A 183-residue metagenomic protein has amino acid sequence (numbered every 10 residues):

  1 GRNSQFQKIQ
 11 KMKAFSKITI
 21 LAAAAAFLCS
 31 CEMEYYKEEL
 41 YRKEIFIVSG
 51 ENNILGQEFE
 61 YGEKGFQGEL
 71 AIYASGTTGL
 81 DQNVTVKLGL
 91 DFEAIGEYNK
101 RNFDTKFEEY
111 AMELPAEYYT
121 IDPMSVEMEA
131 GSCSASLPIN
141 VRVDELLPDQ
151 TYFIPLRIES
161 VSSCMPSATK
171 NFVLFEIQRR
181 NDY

Functional and structural regions predicted by a protein language model:
G1-K11: Short, Lys/Arg-enriched N-terminal segments with co-localized hydrophobic residues within the first ~10-30 amino acids
Q10-T19: Bacterial N-terminal signal peptides that target proteins for export
I18-A26: Sec-dependent N-terminal signal peptides
L28-S30: C-terminal motif of bacterial Sec signal peptides marking the signal peptidase cleavage site
E32-I121, S134, L146-Y152, S163-Y183: Acidic/polar, low-complexity intrinsically disordered N-terminal segments immediately downstream of a Sec signal
I121-M128: Solvent-exposed serine/threonine-rich low-complexity stretches and specific carbohydrate-binding patches
A130-S132, L137-E145: Short, hydrophobic beta-strand segments
R142, R157-V161: Beta-strand-rich extracellular modules
